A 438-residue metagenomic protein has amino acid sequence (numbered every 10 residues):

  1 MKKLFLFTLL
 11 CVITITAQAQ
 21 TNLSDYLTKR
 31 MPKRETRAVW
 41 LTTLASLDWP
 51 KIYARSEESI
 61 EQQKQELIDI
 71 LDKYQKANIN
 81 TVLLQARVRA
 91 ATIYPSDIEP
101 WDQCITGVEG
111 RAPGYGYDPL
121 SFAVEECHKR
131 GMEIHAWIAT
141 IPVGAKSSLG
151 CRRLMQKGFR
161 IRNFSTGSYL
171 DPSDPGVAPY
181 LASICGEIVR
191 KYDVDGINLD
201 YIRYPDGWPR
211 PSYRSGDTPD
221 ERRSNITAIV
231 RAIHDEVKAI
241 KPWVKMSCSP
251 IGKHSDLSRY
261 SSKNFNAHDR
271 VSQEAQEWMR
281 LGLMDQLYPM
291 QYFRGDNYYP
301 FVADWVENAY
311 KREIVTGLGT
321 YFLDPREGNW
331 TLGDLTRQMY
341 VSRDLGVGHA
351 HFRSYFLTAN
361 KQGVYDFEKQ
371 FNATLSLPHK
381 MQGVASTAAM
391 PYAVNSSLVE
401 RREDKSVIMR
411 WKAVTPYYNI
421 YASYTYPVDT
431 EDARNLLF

Functional and structural regions predicted by a protein language model:
K33-T36, W40-Q65, E125, H135-K191: Active-site-adjacent "subsite" loops/lids of carbohydrate-active enzymes
L41-T43, L47, V244-K263, V302-L335: Active-site clefts of carbohydrate-active enzymes
S56-A77, C104-R130, Y180, S224-R231: Aromatic- and glycine-enriched glycan-recognition loops and surfaces that form the carbohydrate-binding subsites
A77-G114: Aromatic-lined carbohydrate-binding/catalytic grooves of carbohydrate-active enzymes
I79-N80, R87, R130, S148 (+2 more regions): Polysaccharide-binding and catalytic clefts of secreted carbohydrate-active enzymes
A275-Y298, R312-T387: Substrate-binding cleft of secreted/luminal carbohydrate-active enzymes
D366-T415: Pro/Thr/Ser/Gly-rich low-complexity, intrinsically disordered linker/stalk tracts
N419-F438: Recognizes extended acidic, P/S/T-rich segments that occur within or adjacent to Ig-like beta-sandwich modules
